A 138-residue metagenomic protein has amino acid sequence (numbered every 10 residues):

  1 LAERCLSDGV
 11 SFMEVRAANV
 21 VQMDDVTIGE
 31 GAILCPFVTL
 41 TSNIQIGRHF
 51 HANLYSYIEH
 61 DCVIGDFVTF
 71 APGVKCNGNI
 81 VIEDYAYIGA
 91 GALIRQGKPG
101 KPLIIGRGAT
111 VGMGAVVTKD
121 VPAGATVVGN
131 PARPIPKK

Functional and structural regions predicted by a protein language model:
L1-N19: Phosphate-bearing ligand-interacting subdomains that bind or position ATP/ADP/UDP/GDP/NAD(P) or nucleotide-linked
V15-V128, A132-I135: Structural signal for interior beta-strand "rungs" in well-ordered beta-sheet cores of soluble enzyme domains
